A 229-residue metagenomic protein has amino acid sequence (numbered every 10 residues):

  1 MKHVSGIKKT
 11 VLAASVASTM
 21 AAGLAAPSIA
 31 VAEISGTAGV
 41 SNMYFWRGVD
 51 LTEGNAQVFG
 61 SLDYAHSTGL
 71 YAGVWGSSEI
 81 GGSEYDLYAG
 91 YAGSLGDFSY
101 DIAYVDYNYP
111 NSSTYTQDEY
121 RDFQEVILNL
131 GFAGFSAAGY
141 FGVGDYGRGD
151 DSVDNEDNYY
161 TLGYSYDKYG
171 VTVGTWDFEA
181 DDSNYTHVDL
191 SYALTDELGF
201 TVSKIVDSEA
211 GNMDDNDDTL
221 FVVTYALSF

Functional and structural regions predicted by a protein language model:
K2-F229: Outer-membrane beta-barrel proteins
